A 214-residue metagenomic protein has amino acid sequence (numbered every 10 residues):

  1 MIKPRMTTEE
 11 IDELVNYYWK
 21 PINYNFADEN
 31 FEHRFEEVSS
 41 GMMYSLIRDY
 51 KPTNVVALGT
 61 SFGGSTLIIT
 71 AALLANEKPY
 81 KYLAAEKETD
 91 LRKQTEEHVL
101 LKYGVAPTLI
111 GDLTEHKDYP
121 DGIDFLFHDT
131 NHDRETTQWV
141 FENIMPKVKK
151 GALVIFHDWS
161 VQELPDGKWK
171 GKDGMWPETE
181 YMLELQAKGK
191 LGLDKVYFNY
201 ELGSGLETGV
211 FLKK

Functional and structural regions predicted by a protein language model:
M1-F127, N131-K214: A short alpha-helical cap/connector motif
